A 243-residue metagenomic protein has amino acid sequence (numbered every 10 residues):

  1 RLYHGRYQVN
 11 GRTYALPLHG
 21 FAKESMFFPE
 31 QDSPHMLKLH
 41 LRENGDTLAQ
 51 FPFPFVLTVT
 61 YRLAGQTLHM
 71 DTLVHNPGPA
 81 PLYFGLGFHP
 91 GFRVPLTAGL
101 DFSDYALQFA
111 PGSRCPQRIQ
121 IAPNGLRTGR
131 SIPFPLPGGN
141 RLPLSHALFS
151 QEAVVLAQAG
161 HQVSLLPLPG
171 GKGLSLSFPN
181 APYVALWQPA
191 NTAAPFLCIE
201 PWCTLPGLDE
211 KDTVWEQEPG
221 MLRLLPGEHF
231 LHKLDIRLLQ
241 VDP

Functional and structural regions predicted by a protein language model:
R1-Q8, G220-M221: Short acidic, Pro/Gly- and aromatic-enriched capping/linker segments at domain boundaries
V9-Y14, L222-L239: Short Pro-Gly-centered flexible turn/kink motifs
N10-G65: Extended, loop-rich substrate-binding clefts of extracytoplasmic carbohydrate-active enzymes
E43-F92, L96: Acidic, contiguous internal or C-terminal segments within carbohydrate-active enzymes that form a structured patch used
V94-P179: Active-site/ligand-binding surface loops and adjacent short beta/alpha elements that line catalytic pockets across
P167-P206: Glycine-rich active-site loops that engage anionic ligands at enzyme catalytic sites
D209-Q217: Short, structured beta-strand/loop micro-motifs enriched in basic residues and often containing a Trp
